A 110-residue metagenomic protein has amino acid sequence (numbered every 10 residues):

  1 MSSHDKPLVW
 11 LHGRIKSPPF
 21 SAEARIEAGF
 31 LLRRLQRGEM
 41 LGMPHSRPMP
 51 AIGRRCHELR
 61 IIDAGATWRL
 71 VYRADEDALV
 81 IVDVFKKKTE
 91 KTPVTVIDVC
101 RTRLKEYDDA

Functional and structural regions predicted by a protein language model:
M1-T67, D75-L79, K86-A110: Basic, Lys/Arg-enriched alpha-helical interface segments
